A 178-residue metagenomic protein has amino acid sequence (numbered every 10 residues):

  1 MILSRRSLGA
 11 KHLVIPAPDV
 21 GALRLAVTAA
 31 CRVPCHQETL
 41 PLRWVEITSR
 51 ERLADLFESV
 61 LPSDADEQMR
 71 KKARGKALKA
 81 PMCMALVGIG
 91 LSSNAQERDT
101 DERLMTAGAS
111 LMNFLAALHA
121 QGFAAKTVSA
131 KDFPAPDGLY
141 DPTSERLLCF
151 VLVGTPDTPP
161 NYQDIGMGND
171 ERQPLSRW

Functional and structural regions predicted by a protein language model:
M1-G9, L147-W178: C-terminal helix-cap and adjacent tail motif
M1-M82: N-terminal amphipathic, basic helical "cap/leader" segment at the start of enzyme domains
A30, S93-G138: Small-aliphatic-rich amphipathic alpha-helix that forms the alpha element of a beta-alpha
K76, V87, E102-T106: Charge-dense, E/K-rich amphipathic alpha-helical interfaces
A80-G90: Ordered, amphipathic secondary-structure segments that act as subunit-interaction surfaces in large macromolecular
C83, R146-L147: A generic structural signal for well-ordered coil/turn residues at beta-strand boundaries that shape enzyme active-site
D137-T143, Y162-I165: Short proline/glycine-enriched turn/loop segments at secondary-structure junctions
